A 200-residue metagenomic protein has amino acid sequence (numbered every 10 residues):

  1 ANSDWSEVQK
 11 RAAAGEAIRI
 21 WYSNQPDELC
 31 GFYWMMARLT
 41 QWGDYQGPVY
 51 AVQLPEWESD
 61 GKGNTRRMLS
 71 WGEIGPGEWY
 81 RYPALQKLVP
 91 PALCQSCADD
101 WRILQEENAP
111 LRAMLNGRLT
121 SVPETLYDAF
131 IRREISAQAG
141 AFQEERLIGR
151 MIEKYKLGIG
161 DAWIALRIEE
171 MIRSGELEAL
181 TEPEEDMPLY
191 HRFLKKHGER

Functional and structural regions predicted by a protein language model:
A1-W34: Long, hydrophobic/aromatic-enriched structural stretches that serve as scaffold segments
E28-M36, D60-T65: A short acidic (Asp/Glu
W34-V49: A short alpha->loop->secondary-structure connector
N64-F142, R146: A conserved mid-domain beta-alpha-beta active-site/ligand-binding segment of alpha/beta enzyme cores
I148-D161: Short helix-coil junctions and helix-kink-helix linkers
A165-E169: Short, hydrophobic-biased segments on the C-terminal half of alpha helices that form "recognition helices"
I172-P183: A short, conserved structural fragment
E182-R200: Short, cationic-aromatic polyanion-contact patches
